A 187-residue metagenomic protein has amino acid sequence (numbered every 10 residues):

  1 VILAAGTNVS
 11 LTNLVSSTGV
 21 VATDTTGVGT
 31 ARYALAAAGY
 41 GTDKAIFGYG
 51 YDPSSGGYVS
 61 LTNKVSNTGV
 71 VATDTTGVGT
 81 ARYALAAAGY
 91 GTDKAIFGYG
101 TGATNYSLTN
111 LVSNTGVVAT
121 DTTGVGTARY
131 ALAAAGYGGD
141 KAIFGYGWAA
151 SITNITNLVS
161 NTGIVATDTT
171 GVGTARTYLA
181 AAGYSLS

Functional and structural regions predicted by a protein language model:
V1-S187: Polar, enzyme-active/binding microenvironments
